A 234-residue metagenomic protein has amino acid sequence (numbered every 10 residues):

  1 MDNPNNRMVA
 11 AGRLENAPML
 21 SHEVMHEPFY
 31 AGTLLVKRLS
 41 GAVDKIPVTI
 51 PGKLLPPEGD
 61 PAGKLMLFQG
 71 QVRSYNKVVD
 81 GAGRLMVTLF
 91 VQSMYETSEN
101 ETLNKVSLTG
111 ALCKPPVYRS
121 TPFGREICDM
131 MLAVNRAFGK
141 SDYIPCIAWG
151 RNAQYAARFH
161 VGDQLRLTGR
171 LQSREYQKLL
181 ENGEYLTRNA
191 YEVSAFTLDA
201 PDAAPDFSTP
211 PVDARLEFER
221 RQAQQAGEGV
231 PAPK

Functional and structural regions predicted by a protein language model:
M1-K234: Single-stranded nucleic acid-binding surfaces, predominantly the OB-fold ssDNA-binding core
